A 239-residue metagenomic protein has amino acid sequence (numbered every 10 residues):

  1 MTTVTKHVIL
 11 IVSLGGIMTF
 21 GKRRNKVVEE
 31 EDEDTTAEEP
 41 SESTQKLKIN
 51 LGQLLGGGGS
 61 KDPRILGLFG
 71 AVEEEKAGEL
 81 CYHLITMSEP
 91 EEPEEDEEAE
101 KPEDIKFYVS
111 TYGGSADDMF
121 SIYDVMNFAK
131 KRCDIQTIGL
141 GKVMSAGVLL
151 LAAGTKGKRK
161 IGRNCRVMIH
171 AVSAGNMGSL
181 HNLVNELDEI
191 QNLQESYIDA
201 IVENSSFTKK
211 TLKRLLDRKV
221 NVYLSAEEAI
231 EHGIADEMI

Functional and structural regions predicted by a protein language model:
M1-T2, M18: Accessible peptide chain termini
T3-H7: Compositionally biased, low-complexity intrinsically disordered regions
I9-I239: Terminal-region recognition feature
